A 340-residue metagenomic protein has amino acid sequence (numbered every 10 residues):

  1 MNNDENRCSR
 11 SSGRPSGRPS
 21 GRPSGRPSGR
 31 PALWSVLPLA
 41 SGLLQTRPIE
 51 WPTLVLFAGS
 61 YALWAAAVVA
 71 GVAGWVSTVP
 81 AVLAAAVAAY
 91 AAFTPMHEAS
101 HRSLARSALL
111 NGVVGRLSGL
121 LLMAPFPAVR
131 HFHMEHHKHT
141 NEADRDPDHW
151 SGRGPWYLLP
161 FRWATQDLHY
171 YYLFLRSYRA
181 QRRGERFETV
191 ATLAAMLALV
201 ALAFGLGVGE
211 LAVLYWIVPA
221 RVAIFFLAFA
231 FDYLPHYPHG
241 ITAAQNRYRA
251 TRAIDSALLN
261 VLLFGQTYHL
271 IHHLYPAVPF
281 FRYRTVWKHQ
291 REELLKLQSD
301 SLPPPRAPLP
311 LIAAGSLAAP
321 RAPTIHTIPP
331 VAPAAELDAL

Functional and structural regions predicted by a protein language model:
M1-A88, L120-I217, F280-L340: Non-catalytic, topology-defining segments of multipass membrane proteins
G42-T46, E98-A105: Transmembrane alpha-helical segments that serve as helix-helix packing and pore/cofactor-lining elements in multipass
G71-T94, V113, L117-P127, V222 (+1 more regions): Membrane-embedded alpha-helical segments that form the functional core of polytopic membrane enzymes, especially those
A86-M96, P125, V129, V218-A243: Transmembrane alpha-helical segments that form the membrane-embedded catalytic/substrate-channel core of multi-pass
F93-H101, V129-E142, D232-P238, L262-V278: Histidine-centered catalytic micro-motifs
L104-A124, D144-L158, A243-L259: Juxtamembrane helix-capping/reentrant segments at transmembrane boundaries
Q181-F187, I217-V218, G240-R252: Membrane-helix boundary/juxtamembrane motif in polytopic membrane proteins
